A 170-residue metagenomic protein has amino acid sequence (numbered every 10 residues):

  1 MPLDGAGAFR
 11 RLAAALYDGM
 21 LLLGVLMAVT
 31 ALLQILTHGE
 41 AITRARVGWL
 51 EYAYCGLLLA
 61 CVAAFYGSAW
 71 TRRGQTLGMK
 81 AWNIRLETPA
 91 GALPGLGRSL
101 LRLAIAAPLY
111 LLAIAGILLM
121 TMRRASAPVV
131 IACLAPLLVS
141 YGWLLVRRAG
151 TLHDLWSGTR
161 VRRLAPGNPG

Functional and structural regions predicted by a protein language model:
M1-G170: Membrane-interfacial and juxtamembrane segments of integral membrane proteins
